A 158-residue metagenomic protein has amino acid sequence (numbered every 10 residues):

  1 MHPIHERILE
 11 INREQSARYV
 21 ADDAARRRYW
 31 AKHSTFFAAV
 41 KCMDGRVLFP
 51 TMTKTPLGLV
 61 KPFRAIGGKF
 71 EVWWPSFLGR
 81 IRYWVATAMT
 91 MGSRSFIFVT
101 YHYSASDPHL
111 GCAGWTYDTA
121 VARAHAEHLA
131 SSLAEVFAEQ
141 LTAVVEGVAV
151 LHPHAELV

Functional and structural regions predicted by a protein language model:
M1-T35, G67-G79, V85-S95, S104-V158: Divalent-metal-activated hydrolytic enzyme cores
T35-F36, L59: A generic secondary-structure signal marking the coil-to-beta-strand transition
A39-V47, Y101-H109: Gly/Ser/Thr-rich loops at beta-strand to alpha-helix junctions that form or flank small-molecule/cofactor-binding
K41-G67: Catalytic core of membrane glycerolipid acyltransferases/transacylases, capturing the structured, soluble-facing
K54-P56, F77-R80: General N-terminal targeting signals
K61-P62, F96-F98: Short hydrophobic alpha-helical runs that function as membrane-insertion/retention elements
